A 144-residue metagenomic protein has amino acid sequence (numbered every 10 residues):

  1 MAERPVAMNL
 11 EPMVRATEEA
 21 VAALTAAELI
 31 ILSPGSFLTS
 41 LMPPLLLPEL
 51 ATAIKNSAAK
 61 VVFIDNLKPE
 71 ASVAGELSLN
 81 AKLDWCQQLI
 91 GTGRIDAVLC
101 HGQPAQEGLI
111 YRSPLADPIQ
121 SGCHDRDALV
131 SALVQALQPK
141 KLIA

Functional and structural regions predicted by a protein language model:
M1-P34: Active-site gating loop/helix substructures
A20, L41-L46: A short secondary-structure junction signal
I31-S33, V62-I64, L99: Structural motif
G35-T39, L67, P104: Short glycine-rich anion-binding loops that position phosphate/pyrophosphate groups of nucleotides and phosphorylated
T39-M42, E70-A74: Short acidic/glycine-rich loop or secondary-structure boundary segments that cap or lie
P44-A51, L77-K82: Charged helix-capping and loop-helix junction motifs
N56-V61, I95: A short helix->loop->beta-strand "cap" motif at the edges of active sites that frequently abuts
G75-A144: C-terminal functional extensions of proteins
